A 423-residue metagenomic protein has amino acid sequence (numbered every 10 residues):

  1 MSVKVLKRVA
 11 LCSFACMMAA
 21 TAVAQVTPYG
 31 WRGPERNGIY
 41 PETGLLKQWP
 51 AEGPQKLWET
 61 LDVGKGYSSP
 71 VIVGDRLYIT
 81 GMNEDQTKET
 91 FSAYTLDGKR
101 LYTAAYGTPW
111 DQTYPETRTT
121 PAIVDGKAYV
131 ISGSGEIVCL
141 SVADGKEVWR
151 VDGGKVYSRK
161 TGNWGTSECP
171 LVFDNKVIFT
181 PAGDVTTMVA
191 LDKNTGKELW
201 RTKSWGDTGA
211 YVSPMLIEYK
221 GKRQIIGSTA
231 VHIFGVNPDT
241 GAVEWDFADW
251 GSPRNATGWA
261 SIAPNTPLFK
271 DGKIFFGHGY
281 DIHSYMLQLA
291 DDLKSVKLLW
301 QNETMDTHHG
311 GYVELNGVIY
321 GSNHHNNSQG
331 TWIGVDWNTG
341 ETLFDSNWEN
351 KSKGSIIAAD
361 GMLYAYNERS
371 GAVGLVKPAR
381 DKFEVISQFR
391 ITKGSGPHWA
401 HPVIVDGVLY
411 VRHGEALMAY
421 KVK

Functional and structural regions predicted by a protein language model:
M1-S13: Bacterial N-terminal signal peptides that target proteins for export
C16-M17: Repetitive helical segments and hydrophobic/amphipathic motifs
A20-A24: Sec/Tat signal peptide C-region and signal peptidase I cleavage site
Q25-K423: Noncatalytic, solvent-exposed loop/strand surfaces of beta-propeller-type extracellular/periplasmic domains
